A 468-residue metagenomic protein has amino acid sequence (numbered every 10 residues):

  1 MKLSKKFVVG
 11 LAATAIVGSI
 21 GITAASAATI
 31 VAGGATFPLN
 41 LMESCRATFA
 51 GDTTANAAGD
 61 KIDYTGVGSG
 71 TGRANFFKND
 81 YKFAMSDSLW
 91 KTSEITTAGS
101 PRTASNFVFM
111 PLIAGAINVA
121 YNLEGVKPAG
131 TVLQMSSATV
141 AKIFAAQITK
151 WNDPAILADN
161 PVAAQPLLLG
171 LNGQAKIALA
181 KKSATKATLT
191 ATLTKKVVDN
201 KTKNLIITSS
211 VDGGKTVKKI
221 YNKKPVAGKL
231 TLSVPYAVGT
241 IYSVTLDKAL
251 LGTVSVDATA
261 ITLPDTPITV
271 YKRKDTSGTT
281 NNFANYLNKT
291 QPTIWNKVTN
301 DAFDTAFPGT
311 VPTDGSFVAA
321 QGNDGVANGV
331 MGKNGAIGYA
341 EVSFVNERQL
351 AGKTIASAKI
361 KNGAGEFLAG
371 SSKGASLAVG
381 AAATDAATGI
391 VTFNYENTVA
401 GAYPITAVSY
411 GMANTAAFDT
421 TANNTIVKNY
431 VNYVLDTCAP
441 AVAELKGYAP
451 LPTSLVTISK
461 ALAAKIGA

Functional and structural regions predicted by a protein language model:
M1-L11: Bacterial Sec-dependent N-terminal signal peptides
S4, S19-I20, N122: Small disulfide-bonded, cysteine-rich extracellular recognition modules and tandem repeats
V17-A25: C-terminal segment of classical bacterial N-terminal signal peptides
S26-K186, T190-I206, V211, K215-K224 (+1 more regions): Flexible loop/hinge segments at secondary-structure junctions
G228-L232: Short strand-edge motifs at loop-to-beta-strand transitions and within beta-strands of extracellular beta-rich domains
S233-T240: Surface-exposed, short loops/turns at beta-strand junctions within beta-sandwich domains
